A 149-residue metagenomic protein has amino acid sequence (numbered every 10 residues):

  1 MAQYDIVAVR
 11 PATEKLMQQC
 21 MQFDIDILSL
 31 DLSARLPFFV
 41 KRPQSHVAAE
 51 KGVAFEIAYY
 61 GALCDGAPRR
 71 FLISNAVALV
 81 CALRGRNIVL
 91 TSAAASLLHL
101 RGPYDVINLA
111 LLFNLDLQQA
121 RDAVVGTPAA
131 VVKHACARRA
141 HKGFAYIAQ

Functional and structural regions predicted by a protein language model:
A2, K15-Q149: Charged catalytic cores and adjacent phosphate/nucleic-acid-binding surfaces used for phosphate/nucleic-acid chemistry
I6-P11: Short, hydrophobic beta-strand segments that form beta-sheet elements in well-ordered domains
